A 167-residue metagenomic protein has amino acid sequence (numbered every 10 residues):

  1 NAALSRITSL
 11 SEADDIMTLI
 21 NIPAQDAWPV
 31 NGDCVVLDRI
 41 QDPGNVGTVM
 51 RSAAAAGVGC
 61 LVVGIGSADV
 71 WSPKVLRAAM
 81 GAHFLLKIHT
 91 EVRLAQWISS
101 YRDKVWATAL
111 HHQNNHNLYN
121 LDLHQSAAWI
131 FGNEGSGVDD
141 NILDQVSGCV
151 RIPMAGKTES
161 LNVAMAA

Functional and structural regions predicted by a protein language model:
N1-S9: N-terminal positively charged helical leader segments and presequences
A2, L19, A27-N114: RNA substrate-binding interface of SAM-dependent RNA methyltransferases
I7, A79, N141: Residues that scaffold the ATP/ADP-binding catalytic core of kinase and kinase-like folds
S11-M17: Ordered, amphipathic secondary-structure segments that act as subunit-interaction surfaces in large macromolecular
D26-V30, N141-D144: Short loop/helix-cap segments at secondary-structure boundaries that form the rim of catalytic
T48-V49, K74-V75, L118-N120, N141-D144 (+1 more regions): Short amphipathic alpha-helical segments
A107-T158: Active-site/ligand-binding-proximal alpha/beta "capping" segment
